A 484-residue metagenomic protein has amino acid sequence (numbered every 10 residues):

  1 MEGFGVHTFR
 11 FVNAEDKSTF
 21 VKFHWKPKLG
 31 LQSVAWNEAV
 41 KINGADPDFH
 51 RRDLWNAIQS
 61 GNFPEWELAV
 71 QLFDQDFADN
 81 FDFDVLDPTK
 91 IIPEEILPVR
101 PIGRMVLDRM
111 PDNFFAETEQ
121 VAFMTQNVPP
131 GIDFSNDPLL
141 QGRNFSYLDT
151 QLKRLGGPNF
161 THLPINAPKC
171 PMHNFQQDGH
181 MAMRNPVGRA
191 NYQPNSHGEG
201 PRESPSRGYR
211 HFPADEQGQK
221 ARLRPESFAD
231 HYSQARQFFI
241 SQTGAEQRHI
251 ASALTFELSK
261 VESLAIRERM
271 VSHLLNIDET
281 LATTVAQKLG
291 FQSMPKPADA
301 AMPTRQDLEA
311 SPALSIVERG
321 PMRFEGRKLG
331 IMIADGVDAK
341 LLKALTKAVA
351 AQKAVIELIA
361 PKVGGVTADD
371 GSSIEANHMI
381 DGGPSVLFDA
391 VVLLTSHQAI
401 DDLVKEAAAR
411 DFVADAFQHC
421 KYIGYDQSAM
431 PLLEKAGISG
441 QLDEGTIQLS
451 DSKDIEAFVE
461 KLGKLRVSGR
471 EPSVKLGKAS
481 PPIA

Functional and structural regions predicted by a protein language model:
M1-E2, R10-K17, W55-N62, P93-P98 (+2 more regions): A general structural signal for short secondary-structure junctions and capping/turn motifs
M1-V40, P47-F49: Internal mixed beta-strand/loop scaffold within catalytic domains of large alpha/beta enzymes
G5-H7, V21, P64, P101 (+1 more regions): Residues that flank catalytic or metal-binding motifs in active/ligand-binding sites
R10-N13, K22-P27, V70-D74, L107-R109 (+1 more regions): Short, structured patches in soluble enzyme cores that scaffold and shape functional sites
T19-K22, L31-V34, A78-D79, N113-E117 (+1 more regions): Short helix/loop capping segments that flank catalytic or ligand/cofactor-binding pockets
D48-R52, N56-M322: Charged, compositionally biased interaction regions
G218-R222, G244, R248-E268, S272-Q418 (+1 more regions): Extended, subdomain-level signal for the structured scaffold at the beginning of enzyme domains
H419-D426: ADP-ribose/adenylate-binding Rossmann-like module
